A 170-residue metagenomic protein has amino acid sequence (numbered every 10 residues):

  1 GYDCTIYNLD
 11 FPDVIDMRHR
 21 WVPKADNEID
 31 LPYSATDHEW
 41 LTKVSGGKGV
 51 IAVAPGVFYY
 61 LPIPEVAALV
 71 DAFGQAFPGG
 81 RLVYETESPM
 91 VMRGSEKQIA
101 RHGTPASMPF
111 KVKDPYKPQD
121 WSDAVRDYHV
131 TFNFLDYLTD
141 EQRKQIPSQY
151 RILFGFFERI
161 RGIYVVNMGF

Functional and structural regions predicted by a protein language model:
G1-F170: Alpha-helical subdomain
